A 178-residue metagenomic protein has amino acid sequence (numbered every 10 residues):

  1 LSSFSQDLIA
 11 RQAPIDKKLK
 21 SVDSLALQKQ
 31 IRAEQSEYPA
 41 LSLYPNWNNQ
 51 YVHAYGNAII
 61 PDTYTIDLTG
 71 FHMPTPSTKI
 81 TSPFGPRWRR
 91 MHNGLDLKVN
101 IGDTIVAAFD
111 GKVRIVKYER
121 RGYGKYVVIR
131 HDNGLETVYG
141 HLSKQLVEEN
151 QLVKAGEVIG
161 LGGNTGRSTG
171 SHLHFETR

Functional and structural regions predicted by a protein language model:
L1-S82: Polar/charged, compositionally biased leader and regulatory segments
D67-R178: Catalytic cores of peptidoglycan-degrading enzymes
